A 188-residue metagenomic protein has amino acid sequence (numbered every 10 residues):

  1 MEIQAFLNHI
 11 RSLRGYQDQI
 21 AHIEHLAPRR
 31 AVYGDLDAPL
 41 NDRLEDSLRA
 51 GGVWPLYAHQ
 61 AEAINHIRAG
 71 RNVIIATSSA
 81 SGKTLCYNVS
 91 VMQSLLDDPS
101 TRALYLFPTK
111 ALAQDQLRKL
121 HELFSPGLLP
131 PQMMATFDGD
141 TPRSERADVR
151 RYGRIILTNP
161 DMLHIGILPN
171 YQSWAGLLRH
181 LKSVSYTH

Functional and structural regions predicted by a protein language model:
M1-A58: Helicase-associated low-complexity/disordered flanking segments
W54-Y186: Conserved P-loop/Walker A NTP-binding site and adjacent catalytic elements of P-loop NTPases
